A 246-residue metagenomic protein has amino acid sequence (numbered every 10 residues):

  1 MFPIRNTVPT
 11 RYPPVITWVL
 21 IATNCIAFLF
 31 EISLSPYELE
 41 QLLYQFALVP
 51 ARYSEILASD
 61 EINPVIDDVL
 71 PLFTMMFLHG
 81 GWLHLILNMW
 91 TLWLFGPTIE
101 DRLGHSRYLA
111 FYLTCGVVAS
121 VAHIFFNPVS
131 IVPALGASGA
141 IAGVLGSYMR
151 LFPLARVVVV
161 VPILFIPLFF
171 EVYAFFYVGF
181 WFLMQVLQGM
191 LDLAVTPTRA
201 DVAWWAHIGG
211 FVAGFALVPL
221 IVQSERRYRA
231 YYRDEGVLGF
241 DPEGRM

Functional and structural regions predicted by a protein language model:
M1-M246: A detector for small-residue-rich transmembrane helices and their helix-helix packing motifs
